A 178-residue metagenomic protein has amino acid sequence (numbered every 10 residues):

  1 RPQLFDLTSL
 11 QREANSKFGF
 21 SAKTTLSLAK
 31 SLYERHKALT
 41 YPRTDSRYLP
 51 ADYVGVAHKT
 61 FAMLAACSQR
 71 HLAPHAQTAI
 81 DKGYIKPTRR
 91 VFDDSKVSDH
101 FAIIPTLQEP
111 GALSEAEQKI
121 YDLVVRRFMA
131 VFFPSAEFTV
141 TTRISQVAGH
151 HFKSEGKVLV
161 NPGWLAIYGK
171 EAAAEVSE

Functional and structural regions predicted by a protein language model:
R1-L26, K30, E34, A66 (+3 more regions): Long, highly charged, low-complexity internal segments
Q11-N15, T40-R47, S98-A112: Short hinge/gating elements
F20-P87, F92: Extended, well-ordered alpha-helical scaffold/bundle regions in very large, multi-domain proteins
H36, H58, H71, H75 (+4 more regions): Histidine (H) residue identity feature
T40-P42, T60-M63, I104-T106, I144-Q146 (+1 more regions): Residues in well-ordered beta-strands of folded domains
T44-S46, Y53, Q108, P134-F138: Short capping/connector residues at structural and topological boundaries
Y53-T60, S95, D99, E117-I120: Alpha-helical structural motif
